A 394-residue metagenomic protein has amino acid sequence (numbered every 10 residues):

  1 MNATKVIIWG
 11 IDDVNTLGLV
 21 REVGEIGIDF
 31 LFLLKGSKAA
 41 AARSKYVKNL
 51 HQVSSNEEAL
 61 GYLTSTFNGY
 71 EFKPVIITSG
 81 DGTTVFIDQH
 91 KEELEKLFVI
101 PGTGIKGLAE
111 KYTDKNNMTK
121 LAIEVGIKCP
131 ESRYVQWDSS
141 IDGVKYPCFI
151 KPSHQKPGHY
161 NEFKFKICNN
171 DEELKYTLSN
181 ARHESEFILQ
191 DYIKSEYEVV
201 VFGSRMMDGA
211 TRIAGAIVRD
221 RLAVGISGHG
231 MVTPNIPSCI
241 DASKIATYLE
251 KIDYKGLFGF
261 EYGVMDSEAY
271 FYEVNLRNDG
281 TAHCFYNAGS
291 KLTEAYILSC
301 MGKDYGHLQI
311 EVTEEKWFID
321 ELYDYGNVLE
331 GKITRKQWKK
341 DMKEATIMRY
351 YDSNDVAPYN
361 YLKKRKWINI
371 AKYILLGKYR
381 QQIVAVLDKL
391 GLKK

Functional and structural regions predicted by a protein language model:
N2-V6: Extreme N-terminal starter segment of soluble prokaryotic enzymes
L34-A40, D81: Short, polar loop motifs at secondary-structure junctions
N49-T66: Glycine-rich, highly charged phosphate/nucleotide-binding loops
G69-T113, K128-E131: A short, GP-enriched loop/loop-strand-helix hinge that lies immediately N-terminal to, or at the N-terminal rim
A109-F187, M207-A210, C239-S243, K389-K393: Active-site nucleotide/adenylate-binding loops and adjacent lid/helix of ATP-dependent enzymes
N169-E172, D191-D253, N275-C300: ATP-dependent carboxylate/phosphate-activation module, predominantly the ATP-grasp catalytic core and closely related
K255-D266: A short glycine-rich, hydrophobically flanked beta-strand micro-motif that places a catalytic Asp/Glu for divalent metal
L298-K394: Peripheral (often C-terminal) accessory segments that flank ATP-dependent C-N-forming ligase machineries
